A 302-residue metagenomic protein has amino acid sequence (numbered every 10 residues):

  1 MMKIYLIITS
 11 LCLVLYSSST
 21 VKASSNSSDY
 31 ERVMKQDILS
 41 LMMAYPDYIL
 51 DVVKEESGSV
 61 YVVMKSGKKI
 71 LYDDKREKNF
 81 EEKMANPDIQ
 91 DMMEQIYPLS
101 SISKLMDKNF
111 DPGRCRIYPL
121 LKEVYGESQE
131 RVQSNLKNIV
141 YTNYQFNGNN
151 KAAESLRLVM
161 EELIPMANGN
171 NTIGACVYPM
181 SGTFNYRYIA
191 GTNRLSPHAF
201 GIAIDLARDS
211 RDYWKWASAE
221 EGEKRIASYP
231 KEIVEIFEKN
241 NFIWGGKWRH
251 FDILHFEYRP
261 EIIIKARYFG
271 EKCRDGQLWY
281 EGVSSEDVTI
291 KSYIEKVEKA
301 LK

Functional and structural regions predicted by a protein language model:
M1-Y5: Positively charged n-region of N-terminal signal peptides that target proteins for export
I7-Y16: Bacterial N-terminal signal peptides
S17, V21-S25: Boundary at the C-terminal end of the N-terminal hydrophobic targeting segment
Y30-K247, K299-L301: Cell-envelope/glycan interface and biosynthesis
P179-F184, H250-H255, R259-P260: Acidic/histidine-rich, metal-coordinating catalytic segments
K239, L254, R259-K302: Low-complexity, Gly/Ser/Thr/Pro-rich intrinsically disordered linker/tail segments
